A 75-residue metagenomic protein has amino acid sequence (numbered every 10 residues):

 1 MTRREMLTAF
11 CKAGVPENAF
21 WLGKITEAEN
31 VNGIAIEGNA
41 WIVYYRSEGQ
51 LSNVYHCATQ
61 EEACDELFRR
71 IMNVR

Functional and structural regions predicted by a protein language model:
M1, S52-A58: Short, exposed beta-strand "edge-strand" segments with a Pro/Gly-rich flavor and a Y/T-containing core
M1, V74-R75: Generic structural signal for short, solvent-exposed loop/turn connectors between secondary structure elements
M1-T26: Negatively charged, low-complexity tracts enriched in Asp/Glu with abundant Ser/Thr
M6, P16-E17, A40-W41, L51 (+1 more regions): A general marker of short, structured functional hotspots
I25-S52, R70: Short aromatic-glycine-(Arg/Gly/Cys) micro-motifs in beta-strand/loop hairpins
H56-V74: A short, charged, amphipathic alpha-helix used as a generic interaction element across diverse proteins
